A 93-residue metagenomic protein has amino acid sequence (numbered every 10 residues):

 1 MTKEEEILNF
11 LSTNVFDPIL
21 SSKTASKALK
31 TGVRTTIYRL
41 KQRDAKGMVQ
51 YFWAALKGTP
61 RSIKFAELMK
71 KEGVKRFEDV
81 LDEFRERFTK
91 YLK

Functional and structural regions predicted by a protein language model:
M1-G32, L81-L92: Short terminal alpha-helical segments
T2-L11, Y51-L68: Short cationic/low-complexity microdomains
D17-P60: Amphipathic alpha-helical interaction modules
L56-K93: Amphipathic alpha-helical binding modules
